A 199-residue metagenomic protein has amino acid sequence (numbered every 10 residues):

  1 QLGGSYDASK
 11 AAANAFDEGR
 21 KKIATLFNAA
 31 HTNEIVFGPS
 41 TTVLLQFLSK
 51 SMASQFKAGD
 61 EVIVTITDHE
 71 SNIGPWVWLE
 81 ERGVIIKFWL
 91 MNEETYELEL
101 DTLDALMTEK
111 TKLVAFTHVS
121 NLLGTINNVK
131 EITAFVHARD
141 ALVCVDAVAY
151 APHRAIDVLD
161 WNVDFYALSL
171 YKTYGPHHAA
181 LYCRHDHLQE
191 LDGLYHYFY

Functional and structural regions predicted by a protein language model:
Q1-Y199: Pyridoxal 5′-phosphate
